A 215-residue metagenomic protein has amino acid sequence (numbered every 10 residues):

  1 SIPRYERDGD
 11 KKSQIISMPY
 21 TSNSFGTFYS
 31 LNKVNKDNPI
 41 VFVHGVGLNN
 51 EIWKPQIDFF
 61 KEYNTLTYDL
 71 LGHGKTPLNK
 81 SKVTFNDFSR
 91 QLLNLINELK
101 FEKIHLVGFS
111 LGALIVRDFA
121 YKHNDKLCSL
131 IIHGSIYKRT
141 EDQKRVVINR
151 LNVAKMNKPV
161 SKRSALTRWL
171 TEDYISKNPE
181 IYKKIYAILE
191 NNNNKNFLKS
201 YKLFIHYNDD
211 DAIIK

Functional and structural regions predicted by a protein language model:
S1-I40, K61-N64, N97, F101: Alpha/beta-hydrolase fold catalytic core
Y20-F25, V46-L48, K199-Y207: Short gly/ser/thr-rich secondary-structure transition/capping motifs
F25, K54-P55, L66-V107: Active-site loop/oxyanion-hole signature of alpha/beta-hydrolase fold enzymes
L31-P77: Conserved HGGG/HGGXW glycine-rich cap/lid loop of the alpha/beta-hydrolase fold
I52-P55, D87-N94, D118, N149 (+4 more regions): Alpha-helical elements of Rossmann-like donor-binding domains used by nucleotide-donor carbohydrate transfer enzymes
G108-G112, V116: Gly/Ala-rich beta-loop-alpha elbow adjacent to hydrolase catalytic centers
R117, Y121-K122, L127-K158: Flexible "cap/lid" loop of the alpha/beta hydrolase fold
E141-R145, M156-I214: Conserved alpha/beta-hydrolase catalytic His-Asp/Glu region
